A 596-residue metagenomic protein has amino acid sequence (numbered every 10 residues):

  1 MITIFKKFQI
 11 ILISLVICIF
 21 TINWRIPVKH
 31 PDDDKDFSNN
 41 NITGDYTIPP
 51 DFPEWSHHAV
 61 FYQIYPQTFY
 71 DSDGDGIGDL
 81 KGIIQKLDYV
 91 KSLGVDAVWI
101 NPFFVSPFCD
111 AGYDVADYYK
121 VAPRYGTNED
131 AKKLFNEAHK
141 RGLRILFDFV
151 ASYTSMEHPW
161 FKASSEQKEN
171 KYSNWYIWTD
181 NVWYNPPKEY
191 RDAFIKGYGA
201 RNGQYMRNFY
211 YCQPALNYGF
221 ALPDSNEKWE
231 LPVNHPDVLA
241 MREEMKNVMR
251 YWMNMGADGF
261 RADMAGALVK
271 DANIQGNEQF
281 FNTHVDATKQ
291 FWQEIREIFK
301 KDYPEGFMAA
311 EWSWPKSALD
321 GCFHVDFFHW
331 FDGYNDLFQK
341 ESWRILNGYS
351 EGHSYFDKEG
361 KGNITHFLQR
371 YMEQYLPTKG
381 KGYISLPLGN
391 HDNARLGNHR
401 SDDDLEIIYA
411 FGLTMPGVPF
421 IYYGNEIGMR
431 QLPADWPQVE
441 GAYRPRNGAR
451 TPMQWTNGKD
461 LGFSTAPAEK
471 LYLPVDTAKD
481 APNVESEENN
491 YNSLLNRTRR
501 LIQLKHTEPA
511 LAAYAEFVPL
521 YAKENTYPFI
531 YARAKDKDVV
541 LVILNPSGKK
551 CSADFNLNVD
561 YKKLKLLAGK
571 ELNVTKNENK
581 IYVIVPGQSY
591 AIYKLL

Functional and structural regions predicted by a protein language model:
M1-L12: N-terminal Sec-pathway targeting helices
I11-I22: Hydrophobic membrane-insertion alpha-helices, especially the h-region of bacterial N-terminal signal peptides
I19, D32-D45, F135-N136, Y153 (+10 more regions): Active-site-proximal helices and loops of the catalytic beta/alpha 8
T21-I26, H30, D36-K246, R250 (+3 more regions): Acidic/aromatic-lined carbohydrate-recognition and catalytic surfaces of CAZymes acting on diverse glycans
S56, R296, K300-D302, S313-W314 (+4 more regions): Loop/helix patches that line or flank the sugar-binding groove of alpha-linked glycan CAZymes
V95, A257, A265, G417-V418: A structural motif
K550-E571: Beta-strand-rich binding/interaction modules
T575-L596: C-terminal beta-strand-rich structural cap/linker in extracellular carbohydrate-active enzymes
